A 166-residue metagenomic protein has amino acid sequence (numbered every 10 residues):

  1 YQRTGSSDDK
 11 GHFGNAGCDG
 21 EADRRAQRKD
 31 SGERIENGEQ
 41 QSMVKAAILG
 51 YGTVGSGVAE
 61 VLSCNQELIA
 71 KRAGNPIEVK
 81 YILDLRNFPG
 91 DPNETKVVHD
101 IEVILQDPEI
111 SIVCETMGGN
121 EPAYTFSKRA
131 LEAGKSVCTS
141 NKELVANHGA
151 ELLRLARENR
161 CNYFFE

Functional and structural regions predicted by a protein language model:
T4, G11, A46, G50 (+2 more regions): Catalytic cores of large soluble enzymes that bind and process phosphate-bearing ligands
T4-N37: Acidic, proline/serine/threonine- and glycine-rich low-complexity intrinsically disordered segments
D9-G20, G55, A59-S63, L153: Predominant activation on well-ordered alpha-helical scaffold segments within soluble catalytic domains
E21, R28, H99-Q106, R129-E132 (+2 more regions): Replace "anionic and nucleotidyl ligands
G32, N37-E132: N-terminal glycine-/serine-/threonine-rich beta1-alpha1-beta2 phosphate-ribose binding loop of Rossmann-like
V97-V98, C114-E115, C138-S140, Y163-E166: General beta-strand structural signal in soluble alpha/beta enzymes
A123-A133, S140-E166: Rossmann-fold NAD(P)-binding glycine/threonine-rich loop
